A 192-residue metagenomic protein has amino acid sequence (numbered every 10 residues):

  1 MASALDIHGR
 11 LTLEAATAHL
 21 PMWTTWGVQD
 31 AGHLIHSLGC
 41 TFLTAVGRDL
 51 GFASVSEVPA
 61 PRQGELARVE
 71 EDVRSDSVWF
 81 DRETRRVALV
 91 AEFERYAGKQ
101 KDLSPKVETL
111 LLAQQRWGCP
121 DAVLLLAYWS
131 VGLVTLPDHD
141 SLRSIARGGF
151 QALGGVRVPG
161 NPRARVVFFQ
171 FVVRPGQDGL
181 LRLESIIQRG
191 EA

Functional and structural regions predicted by a protein language model:
M1-G64: Acidic-basic catalytic patches of nuclease active cores, encompassing PD-(D/E)XK and other metal-cofactor nuclease
T24-D30, A91-K99: Surface-exposed cleft-lining segments at the edges of enzyme active sites
I35-G39, V69-E71, K99-K106: Phosphate/oxyanion-binding active-site loops and adjacent basic polyanion-contact surfaces
D49-T84, K101: Active-site metal-binding core of divalent-cation-utilizing nuclease and nuclease-like domains
S77-W79, V87-R95, L110: Conserved catalytic cores of phosphodiester-cleaving nucleases, focusing on short active-site segments
R85-E92, P120-A127: Glycine-rich, often proline-containing surface loops adjacent to acidic residues and nearby aromatics that form
D102-A122, G148: Short, charged, amphipathic alpha-helix that recurs within catalytic cores of restriction-modification and other
L126-A192: Domain-level recognition of nuclease-like catalytic cores that cleave nucleotide substrates
